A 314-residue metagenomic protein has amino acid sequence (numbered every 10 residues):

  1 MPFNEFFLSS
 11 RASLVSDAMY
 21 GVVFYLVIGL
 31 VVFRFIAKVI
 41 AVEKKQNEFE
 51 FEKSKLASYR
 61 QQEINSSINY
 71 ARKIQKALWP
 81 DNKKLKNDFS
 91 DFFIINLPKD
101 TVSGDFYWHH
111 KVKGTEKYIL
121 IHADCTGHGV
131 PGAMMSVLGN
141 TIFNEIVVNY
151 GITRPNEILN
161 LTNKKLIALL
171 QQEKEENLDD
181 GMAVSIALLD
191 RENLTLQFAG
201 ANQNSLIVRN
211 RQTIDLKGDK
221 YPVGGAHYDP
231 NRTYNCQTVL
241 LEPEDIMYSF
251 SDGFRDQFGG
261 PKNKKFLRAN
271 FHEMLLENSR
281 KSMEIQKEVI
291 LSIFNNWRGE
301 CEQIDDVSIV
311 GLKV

Functional and structural regions predicted by a protein language model:
M1-K44, P261: N-terminal membrane insertion elements
F3-S9, M283-W297: Non-catalytic regulatory/interaction regions at protein termini and inter-domain linkers
K44-K45, G129-V130, Q257-F258: Charged alpha-helical signal-transmission linkers that cap and connect PAS-family sensory domains
E48-Y248, S292, G299-V314: … and, occasionally, acidic/histidine-rich disordered N-termini of signaling adaptors
Y150-L159, E277-K287: Short, charged, surface-exposed loops that flank catalytic or proteolytic processing sites
I207-N210, F258-K264: Cytochrome P450 core scaffold surrounding the K-helix E-X-X-R motif and the conserved "meander" helix-loop region
K264-L276: Divalent-cation-assisted or electrostatically stabilized phosphate/pyrophosphate-binding catalytic cores
